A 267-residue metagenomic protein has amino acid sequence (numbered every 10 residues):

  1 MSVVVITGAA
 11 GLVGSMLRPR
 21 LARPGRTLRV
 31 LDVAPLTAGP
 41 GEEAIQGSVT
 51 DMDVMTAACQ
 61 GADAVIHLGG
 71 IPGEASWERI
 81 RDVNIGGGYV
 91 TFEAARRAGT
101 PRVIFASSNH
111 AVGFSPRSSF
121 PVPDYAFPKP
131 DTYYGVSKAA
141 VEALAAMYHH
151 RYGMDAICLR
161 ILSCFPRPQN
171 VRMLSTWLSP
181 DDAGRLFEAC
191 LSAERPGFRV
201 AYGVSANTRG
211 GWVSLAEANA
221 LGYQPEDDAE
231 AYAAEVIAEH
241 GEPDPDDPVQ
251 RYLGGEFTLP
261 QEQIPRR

Functional and structural regions predicted by a protein language model:
V4-R23: N-terminal Rossmann NAD(P)H-binding glycine-rich loop of SDR-like oxidoreductase domains
P19, G88-Y89, A139-A146, H150 (+1 more regions): Conserved active-site helix of classical SDR/Rossmann-fold NAD(P)-dependent CH-OH oxidoreductases
T37, Q46-V83: NAD(P)H-binding glycine-rich loop region in Rossmannoid oxidoreductase-like domains and their noncatalytic homologs
T50, R79-V90, A98, P128 (+2 more regions): Glycine-rich NAD(P)-binding loop of the Rossmann-fold in SDR/ketoreductase-type enzymes
D82, R117-A156: Catalytic helix-loop patch of NAD(P)-dependent Rossmann-fold dehydrogenases
V90-K129: Conserved Rossmann-fold NAD(P)-dependent oxidoreductase catalytic core, especially the SDR/UDP-sugar
I161-R167, W177-F198, A206: Alpha-helical substrate-binding/gating segment
V200-A201, T208-Q224, V236-P265: Conserved C-terminal active-site "lid" loop/helix of NAD(P)H-dependent oxidoreductases that clamps the redox cofactor
